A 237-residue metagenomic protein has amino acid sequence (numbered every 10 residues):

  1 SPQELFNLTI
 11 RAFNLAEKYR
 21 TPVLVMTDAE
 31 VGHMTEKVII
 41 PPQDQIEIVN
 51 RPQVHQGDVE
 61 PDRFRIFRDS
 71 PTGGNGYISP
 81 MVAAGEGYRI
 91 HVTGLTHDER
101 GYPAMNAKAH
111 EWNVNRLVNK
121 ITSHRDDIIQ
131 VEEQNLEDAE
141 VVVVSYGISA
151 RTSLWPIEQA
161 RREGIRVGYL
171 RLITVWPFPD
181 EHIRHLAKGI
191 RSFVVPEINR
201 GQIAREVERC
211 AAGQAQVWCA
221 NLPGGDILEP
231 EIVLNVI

Functional and structural regions predicted by a protein language model:
S1-E17, Q159: Thiamine diphosphate
E17-I237: Flexible, low-complexity linker and terminal segments
